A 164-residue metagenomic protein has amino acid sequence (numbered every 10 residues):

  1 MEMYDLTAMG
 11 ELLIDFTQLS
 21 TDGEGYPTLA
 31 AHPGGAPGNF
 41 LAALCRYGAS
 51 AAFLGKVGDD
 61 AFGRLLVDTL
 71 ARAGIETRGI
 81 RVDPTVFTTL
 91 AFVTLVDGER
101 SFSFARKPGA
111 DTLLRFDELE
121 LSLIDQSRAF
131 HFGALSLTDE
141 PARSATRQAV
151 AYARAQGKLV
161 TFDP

Functional and structural regions predicted by a protein language model:
M1-E76: Glycine-rich phosphate/adenosyl-contacting loop at the front of the ribokinase-like
E2-A8, A71, V96-P164: Ribokinase/PfkB-type carbohydrate-kinase core domain
Y26, K56-D59, T85, D97 (+1 more regions): Short beta->alpha junction loops/turns
P27-G35, A61, F87, L114 (+2 more regions): Residues at secondary-structure transition points
S50-A51, F87-T89, S101: A common structural microfeature
D68-V86, V96: A glycine-rich helix N-cap at a beta->alpha junction
L90-T94: Short beta-strand scaffold segments in enzyme catalytic cores
